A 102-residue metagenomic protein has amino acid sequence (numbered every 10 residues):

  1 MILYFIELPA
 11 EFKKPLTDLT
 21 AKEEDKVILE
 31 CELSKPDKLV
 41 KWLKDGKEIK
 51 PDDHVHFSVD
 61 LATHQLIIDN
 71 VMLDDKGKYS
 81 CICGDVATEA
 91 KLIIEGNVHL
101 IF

Functional and structural regions predicted by a protein language model:
M1-F102: Immunoglobulin-superfamily
